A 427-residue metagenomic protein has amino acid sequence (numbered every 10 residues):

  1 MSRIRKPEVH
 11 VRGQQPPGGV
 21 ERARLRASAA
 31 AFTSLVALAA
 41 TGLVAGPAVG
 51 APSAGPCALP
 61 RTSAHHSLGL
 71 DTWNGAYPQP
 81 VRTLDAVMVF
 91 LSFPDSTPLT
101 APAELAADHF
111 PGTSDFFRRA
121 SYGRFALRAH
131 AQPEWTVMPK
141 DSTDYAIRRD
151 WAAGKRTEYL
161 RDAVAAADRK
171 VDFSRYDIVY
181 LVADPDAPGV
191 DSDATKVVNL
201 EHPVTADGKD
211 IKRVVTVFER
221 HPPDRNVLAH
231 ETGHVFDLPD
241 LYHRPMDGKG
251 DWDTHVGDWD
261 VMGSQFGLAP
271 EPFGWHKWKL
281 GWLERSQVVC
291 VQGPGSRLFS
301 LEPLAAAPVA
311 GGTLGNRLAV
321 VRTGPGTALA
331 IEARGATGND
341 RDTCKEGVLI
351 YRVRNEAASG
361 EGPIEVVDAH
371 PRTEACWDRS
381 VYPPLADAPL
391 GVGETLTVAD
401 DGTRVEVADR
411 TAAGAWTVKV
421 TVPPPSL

Functional and structural regions predicted by a protein language model:
R3-I4, G18-A51: Secretory targeting and sorting signals
R3-K6, L59-L70, E201-P203, D207-F218 (+1 more regions): Non-catalytic C-terminal accessory/binding modules of secreted extracellular proteins
V49-H221, A229, D247, E406: Zn2+-dependent metallopeptidase catalytic core
V89-P94, V182-D186, L238-L241, S264-G267 (+3 more regions): Active-site-proximal beta-strand/loop segments in catalytic clefts of secreted hydrolases
D95-A101, A269-G274, N339-R341, S359: Short, solvent-exposed loop/turn elements at domain surfaces
L99-P111, P272-K279, K345, E365: Short, polar loop/linker segments at the starts of domains and inter-domain junctions
F173, I178, D186-D340: Extracellular hydrolytic enzyme modules, especially secreted metalloproteases of the metzincin/thermolysin-like class
